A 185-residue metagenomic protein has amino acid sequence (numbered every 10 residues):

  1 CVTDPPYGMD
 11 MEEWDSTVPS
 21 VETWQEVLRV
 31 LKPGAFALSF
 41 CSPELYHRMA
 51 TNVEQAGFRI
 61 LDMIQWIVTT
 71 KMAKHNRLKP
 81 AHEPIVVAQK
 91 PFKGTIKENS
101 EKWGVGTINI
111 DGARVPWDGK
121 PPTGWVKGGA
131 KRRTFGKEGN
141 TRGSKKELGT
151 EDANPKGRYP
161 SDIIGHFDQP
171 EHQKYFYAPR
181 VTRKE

Functional and structural regions predicted by a protein language model:
C1-E185: Core catalytic lobe of class I
